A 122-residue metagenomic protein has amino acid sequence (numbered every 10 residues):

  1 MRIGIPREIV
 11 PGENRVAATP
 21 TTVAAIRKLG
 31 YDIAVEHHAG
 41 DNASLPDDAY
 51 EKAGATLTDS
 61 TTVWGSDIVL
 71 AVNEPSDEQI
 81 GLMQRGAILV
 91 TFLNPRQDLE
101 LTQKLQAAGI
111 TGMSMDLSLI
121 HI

Functional and structural regions predicted by a protein language model:
M1-R2: Extreme N-terminal starter segment of soluble prokaryotic enzymes
I5-A108: An N-terminal-biased, well-structured beta-alpha scaffold segment characteristic of Rossmann-like dinucleotide-binding
Q106-S118: Rossmann-fold dehydrogenase core element
I120-I122: Conserved small/polar residues in nucleotide/adenosyl-binding loops
